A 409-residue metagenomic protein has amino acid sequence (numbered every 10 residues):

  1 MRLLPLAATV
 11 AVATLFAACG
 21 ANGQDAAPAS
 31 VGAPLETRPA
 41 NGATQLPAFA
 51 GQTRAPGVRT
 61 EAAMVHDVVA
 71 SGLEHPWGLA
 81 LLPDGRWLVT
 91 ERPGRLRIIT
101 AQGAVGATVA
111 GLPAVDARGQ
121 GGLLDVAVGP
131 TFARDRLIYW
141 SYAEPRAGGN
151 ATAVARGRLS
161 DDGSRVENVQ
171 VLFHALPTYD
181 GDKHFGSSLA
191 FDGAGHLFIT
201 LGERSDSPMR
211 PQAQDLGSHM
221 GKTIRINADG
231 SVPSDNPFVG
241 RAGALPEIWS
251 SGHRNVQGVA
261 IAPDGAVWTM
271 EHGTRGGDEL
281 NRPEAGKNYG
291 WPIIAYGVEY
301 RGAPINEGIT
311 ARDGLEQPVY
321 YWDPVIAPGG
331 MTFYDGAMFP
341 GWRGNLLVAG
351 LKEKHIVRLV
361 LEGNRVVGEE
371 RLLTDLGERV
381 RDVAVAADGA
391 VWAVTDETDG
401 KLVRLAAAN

Functional and structural regions predicted by a protein language model:
M1-L4: Positively charged n-region of N-terminal signal peptides that target proteins for export
A7-A17: Bacterial N-terminal signal peptides
C19-S207, G258-I261, A266-G273, P324-E362 (+1 more regions): Acidic, Gly/Ser/Thr-rich repeat motifs that build Ca2+-stabilized beta-propeller blades
A101, G157-S164, I224-S234, P283-G290 (+2 more regions): Short loop/turn segments immediately following beta-strands, especially the blade-tip and inter-blade linker loops
A107-G121, N168-F185, A228-W249, P292-D323 (+1 more regions): Surface-exposed loop and turn segments in beta-propeller and other repeat-based domains that flank or scaffold
S207-S218: Acidic/polar, solvent-exposed loop segments in beta-strand-rich repeat domains
A244-E284: Repeat-solenoid scaffold signature
H253, V366-A387: Conserved blade-ending motifs and adjacent loop-strand segments that build the rim/top face of beta-propeller domains
